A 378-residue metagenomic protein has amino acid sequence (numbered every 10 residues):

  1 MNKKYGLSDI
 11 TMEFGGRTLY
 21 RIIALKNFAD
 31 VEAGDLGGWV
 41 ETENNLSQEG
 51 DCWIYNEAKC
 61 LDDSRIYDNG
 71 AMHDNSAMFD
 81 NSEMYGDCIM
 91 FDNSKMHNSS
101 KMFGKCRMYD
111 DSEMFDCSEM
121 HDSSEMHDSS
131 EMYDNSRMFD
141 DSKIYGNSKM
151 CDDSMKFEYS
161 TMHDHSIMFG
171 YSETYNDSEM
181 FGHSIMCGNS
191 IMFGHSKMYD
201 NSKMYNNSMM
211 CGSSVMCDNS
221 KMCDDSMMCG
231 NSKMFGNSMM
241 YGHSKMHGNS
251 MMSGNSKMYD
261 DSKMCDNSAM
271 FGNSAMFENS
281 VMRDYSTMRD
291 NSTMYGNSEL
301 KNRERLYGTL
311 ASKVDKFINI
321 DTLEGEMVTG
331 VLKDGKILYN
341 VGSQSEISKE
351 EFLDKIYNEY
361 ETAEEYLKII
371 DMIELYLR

Functional and structural regions predicted by a protein language model:
M1-E49, S213, N319-R378: Terminal amphipathic alpha-helical/low-complexity segments used for targeting or macromolecular assembly
M1-Y85, I89-N98, F103-K105, D110 (+22 more regions): Extended, small-residue-rich solenoid/repeat segments and analogous flexible loops that form exposed scaffolds
D290, G296, T329-V331: Conserved mixed alpha/beta catalytic, RNA-binding, or beta-rich assembly cores of soluble enzyme, regulatory
G296-N319, L323: Leucine-rich solenoid repeat scaffolds
